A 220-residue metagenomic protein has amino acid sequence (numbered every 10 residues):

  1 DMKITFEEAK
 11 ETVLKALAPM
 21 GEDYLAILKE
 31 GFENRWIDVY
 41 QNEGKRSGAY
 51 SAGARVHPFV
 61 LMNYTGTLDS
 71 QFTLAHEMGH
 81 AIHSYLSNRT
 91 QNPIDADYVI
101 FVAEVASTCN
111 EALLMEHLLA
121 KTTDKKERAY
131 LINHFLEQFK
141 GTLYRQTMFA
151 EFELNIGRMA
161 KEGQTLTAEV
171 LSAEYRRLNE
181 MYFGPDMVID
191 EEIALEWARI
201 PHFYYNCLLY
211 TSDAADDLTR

Functional and structural regions predicted by a protein language model:
D1-F59: Contiguous, non-catalytic segments that form substrate-binding/exosite surfaces or channel walls
A26-G31, T90-A96, L119-L131: Short, glycine/acidic-rich hinge or "gate" loops at secondary-structure transitions that mediate conformational
L61-L74: Short pre-active-site segment immediately N-terminal to the catalytic Zn-binding motif
T73, E77, A81: Catalytic glutamate of the conserved HExxH
S84-V105: Post-HEXXH active-site segment of zinc metalloproteases
Y98-D124, G141: Post-HExxH zinc-binding segment in Zn-dependent metallohydrolases
L119-P201: Long, amphipathic alpha-helical stalk/connector segments used for oligomerization, subunit docking, or mechanical
Y210-T219: Conserved small/polar residues in nucleotide/adenosyl-binding loops
